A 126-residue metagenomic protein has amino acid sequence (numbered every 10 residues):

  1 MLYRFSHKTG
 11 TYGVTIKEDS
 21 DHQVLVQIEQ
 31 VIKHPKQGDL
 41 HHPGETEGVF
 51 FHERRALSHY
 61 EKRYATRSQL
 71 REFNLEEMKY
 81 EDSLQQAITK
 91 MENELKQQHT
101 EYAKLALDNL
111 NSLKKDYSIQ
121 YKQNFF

Functional and structural regions predicted by a protein language model:
M1-H7: Short coil-to-beta transition motif at edge beta-strands of beta-rich domains
Y3, D19-S20, Q85, E92: Functionally constrained cores in energy, signaling, and assembly domains
K8-Y12: Short, charged beta-turn/beta-strand-edge "cap" motif at the junction between a beta-strand and an adjacent loop
V14-I16: Conserved hydrophobic positions within beta-strands
E18-P43: Basic/aromatic-rich interaction segments and small domains that mediate binding to polyanionic partners
L25-I32, G48-R55, Y102: Charged, low-complexity, helix/coiled-coil-prone segments
D39-E45, F51-A56, R63-A65: Phosphate- and other anionic-substrate recognition elements at nucleic-acid/protein interfaces
R55-F126: Charge/polar-rich, low-complexity and marginally structured segments
